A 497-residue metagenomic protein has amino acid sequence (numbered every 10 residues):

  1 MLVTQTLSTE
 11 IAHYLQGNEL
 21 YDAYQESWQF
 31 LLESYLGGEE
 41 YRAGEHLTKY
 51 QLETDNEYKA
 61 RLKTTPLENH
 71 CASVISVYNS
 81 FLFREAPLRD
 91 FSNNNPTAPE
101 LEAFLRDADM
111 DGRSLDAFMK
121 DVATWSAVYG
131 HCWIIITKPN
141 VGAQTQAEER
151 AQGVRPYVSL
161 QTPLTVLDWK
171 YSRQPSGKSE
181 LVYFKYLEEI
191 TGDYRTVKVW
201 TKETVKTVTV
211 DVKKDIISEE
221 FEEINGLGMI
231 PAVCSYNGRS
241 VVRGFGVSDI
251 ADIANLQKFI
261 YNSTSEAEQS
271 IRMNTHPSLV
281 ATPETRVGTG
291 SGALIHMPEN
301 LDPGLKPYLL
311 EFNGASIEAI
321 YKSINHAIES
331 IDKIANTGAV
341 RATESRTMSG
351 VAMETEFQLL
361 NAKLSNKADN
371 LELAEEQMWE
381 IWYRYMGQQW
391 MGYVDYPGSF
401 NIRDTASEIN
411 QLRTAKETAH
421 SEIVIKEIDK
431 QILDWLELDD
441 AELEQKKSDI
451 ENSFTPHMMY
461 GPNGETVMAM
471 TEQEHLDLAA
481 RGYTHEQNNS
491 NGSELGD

Functional and structural regions predicted by a protein language model:
M1-L160, N489-D497: Extended, helix-rich architectural segments
E100, M110-S114, F118-M119, S126 (+5 more regions): Short amphipathic alpha-helical segments
R113, L438, R481-H485: Short aromatic/hydrophobic-glycine micro-motifs
K120-S240: Extended, regular secondary-structure scaffolds
I217-T355: Extended, charged amphipathic alpha-helical segments
A319, H326-M459, N463-E465, L476 (+1 more regions): C-terminal helix-loop subdomains that flank or include functional centers
M470-E486: A short, charged, amphipathic alpha-helix used as a generic interaction element across diverse proteins
